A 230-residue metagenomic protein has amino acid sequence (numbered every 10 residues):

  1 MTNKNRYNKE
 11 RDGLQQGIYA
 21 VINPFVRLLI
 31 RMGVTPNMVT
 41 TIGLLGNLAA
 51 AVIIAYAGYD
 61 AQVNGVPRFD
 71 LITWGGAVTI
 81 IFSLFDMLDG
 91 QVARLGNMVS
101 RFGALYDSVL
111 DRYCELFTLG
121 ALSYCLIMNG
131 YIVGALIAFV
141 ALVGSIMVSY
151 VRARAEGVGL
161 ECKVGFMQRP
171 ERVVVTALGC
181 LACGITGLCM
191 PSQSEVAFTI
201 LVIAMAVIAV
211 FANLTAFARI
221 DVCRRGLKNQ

Functional and structural regions predicted by a protein language model:
M1-G76, F117-Q230: Hydrophobic alpha-helical transmembrane segments
R27, A93, N97-D111, C162-M167: Juxtamembrane helix-capping/reentrant segments at transmembrane boundaries
D60, G65-A104: Glycine-rich active-site/cofactor-binding loop and its immediate structural neighborhood
I80, R101-S108, R112-A121, A138-L142: Non-catalytic alpha-helical scaffold/packing segments enriched in small hydrophobic residues
L84-V92, L105, V109, Y113 (+4 more regions): Active-site His/Glu-centered metal-binding helix of metallohydrolases
